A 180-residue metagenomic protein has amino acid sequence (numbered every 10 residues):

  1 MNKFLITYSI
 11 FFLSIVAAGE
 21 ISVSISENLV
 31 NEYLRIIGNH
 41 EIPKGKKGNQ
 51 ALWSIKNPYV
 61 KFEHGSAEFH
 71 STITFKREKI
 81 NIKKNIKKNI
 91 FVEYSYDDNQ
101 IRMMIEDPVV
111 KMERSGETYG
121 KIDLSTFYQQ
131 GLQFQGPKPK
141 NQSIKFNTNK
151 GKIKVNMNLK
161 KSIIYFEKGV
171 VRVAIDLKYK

Functional and structural regions predicted by a protein language model:
M1-G19: Classical Sec-dependent N-terminal signal peptides that target proteins to the secretory pathway
A18-K180: Extracellular/lumenal and peripheral-membrane lipid-interaction modules
